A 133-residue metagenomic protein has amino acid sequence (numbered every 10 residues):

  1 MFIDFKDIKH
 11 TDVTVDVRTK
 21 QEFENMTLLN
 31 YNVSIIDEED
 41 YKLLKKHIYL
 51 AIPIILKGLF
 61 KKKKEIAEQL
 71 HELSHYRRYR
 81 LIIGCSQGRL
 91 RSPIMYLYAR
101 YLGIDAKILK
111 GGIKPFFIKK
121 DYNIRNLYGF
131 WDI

Functional and structural regions predicted by a protein language model:
F2-V13, V17-I133: Rhodanese-like catalytic fold shared by cysteine-dependent sulfurtransferases and DSP/PTP-type phosphatases
